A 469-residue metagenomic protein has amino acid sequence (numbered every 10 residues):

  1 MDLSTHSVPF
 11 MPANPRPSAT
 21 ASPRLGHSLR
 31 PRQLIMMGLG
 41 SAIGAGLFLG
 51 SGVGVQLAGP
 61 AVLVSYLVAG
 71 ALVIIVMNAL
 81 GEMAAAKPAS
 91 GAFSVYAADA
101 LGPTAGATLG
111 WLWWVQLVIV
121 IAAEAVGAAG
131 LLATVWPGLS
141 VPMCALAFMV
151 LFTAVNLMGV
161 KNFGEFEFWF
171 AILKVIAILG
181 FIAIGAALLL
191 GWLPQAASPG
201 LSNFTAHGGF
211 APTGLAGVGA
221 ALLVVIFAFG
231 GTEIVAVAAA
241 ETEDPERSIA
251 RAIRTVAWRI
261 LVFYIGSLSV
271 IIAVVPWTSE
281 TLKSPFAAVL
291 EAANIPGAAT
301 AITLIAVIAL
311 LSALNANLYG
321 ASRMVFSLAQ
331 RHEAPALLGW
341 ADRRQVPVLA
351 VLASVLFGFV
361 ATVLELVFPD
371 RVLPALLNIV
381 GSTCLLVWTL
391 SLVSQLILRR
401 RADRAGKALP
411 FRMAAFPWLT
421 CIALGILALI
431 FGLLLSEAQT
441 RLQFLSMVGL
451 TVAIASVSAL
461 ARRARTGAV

Functional and structural regions predicted by a protein language model:
M1-S51, Q56-A61, I74-N78, S90 (+5 more regions): Membrane-interface "cap" regions at the ends of multi-pass membrane proteins
F10-L25, V62-L63, S140, I172-L304: Helix-loop-helix junctions that connect adjacent transmembrane segments in multi-pass membrane transporters
G26, L49-C144, F148, V256-I265 (+1 more regions): Extracellular loop-to-transmembrane helix junctions
F48, A89, L112-G127, F229-T242 (+4 more regions): Membrane-helix boundary/coupling elements in multi-pass transport proteins
V95-A97, G102, T134, A221 (+2 more regions): TM-loop-TM module centered on a large, flexible mid-protein loop between adjacent transmembrane helices in multi-pass
A129, P142-P199, I253-A257, L377-L390 (+2 more regions): Membrane-interface loop-to-helix entry segments
F166-F170, L337-V348, L385-E437: C-terminal membrane-solvent junction of multi-pass transporters and transport-like membrane proteins
L189, A375, I379-C384, A415-V469: A generic transmembrane alpha-helix motif of multi-pass inner-membrane proteins
